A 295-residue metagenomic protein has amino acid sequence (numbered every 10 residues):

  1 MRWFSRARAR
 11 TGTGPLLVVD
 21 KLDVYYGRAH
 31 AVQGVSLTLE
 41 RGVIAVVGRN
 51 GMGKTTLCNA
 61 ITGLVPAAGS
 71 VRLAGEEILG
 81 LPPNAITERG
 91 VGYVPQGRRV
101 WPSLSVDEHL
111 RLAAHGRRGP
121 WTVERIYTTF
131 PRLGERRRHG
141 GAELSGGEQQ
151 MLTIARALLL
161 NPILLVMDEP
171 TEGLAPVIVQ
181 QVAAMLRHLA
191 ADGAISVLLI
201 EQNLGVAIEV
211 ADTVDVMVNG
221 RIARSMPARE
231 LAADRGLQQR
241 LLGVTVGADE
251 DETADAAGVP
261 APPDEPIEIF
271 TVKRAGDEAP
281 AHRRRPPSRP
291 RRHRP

Functional and structural regions predicted by a protein language model:
R2-D255, V259-P263, E268-G276, R284-R285 (+1 more regions): Glycine-rich phosphate-binding loops of nucleotide-dependent enzymes
